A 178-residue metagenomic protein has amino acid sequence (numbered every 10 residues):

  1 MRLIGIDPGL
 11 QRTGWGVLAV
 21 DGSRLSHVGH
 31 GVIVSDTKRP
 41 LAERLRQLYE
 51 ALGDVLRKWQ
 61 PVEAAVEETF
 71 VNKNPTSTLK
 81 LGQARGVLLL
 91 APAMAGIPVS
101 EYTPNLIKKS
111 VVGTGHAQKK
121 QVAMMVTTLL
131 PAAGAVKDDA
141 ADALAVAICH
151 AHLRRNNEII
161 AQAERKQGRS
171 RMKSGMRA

Functional and structural regions predicted by a protein language model:
M1-A178: Phosphate- and other anionic-substrate recognition elements at nucleic-acid/protein interfaces
